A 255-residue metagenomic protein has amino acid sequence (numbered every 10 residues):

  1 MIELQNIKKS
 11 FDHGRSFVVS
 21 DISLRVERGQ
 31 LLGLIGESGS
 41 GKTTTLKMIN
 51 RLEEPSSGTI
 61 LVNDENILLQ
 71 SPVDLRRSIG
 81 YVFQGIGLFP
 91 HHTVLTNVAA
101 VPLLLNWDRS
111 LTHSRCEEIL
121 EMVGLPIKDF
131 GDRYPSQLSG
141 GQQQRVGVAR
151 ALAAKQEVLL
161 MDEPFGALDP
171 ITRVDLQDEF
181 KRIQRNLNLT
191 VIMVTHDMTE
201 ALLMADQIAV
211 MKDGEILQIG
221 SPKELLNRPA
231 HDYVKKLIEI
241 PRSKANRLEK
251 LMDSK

Functional and structural regions predicted by a protein language model:
I35-E37: The feature captures the beta-strand-to-loop junction immediately N-terminal to the Walker
N50: Helix-to-loop junction immediately C-terminal to a conserved catalytic motif
S110-D129: Conserved ABC ATPase "signature" region
R133-L138, Q142: Conserved ABC ATPase signature
A153-E157: A short, proline-enriched helix->beta-strand linker immediately N-terminal to the Walker B motif in ABC-type P-loop
I219-G220, R228: ABC ATPase "signature
